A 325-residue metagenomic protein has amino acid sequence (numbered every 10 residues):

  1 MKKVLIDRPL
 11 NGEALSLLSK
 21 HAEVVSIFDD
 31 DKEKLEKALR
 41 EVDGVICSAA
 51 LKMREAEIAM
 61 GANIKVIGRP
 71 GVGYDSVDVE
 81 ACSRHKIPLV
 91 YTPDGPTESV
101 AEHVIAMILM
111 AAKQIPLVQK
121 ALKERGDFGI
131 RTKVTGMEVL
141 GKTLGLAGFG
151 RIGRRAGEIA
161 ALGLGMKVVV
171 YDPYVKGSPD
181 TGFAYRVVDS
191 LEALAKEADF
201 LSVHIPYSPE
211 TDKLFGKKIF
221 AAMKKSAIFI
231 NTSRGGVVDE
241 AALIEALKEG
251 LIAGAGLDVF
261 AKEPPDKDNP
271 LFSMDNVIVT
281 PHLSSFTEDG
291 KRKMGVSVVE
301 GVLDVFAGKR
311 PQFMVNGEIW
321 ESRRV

Functional and structural regions predicted by a protein language model:
M1-V90, G216: An N-terminal-biased, well-structured beta-alpha scaffold segment characteristic of Rossmann-like dinucleotide-binding
A22, Y185, N276-V277: Short, conserved active-site loop motifs that form the nucleotide-linked donor/cofactor pocket
D43-G44, V66, F200, I228 (+2 more regions): Short, Asp-centered acidic motifs that coordinate Mg2+ and/or phosphate in catalytic or ligand-binding sites
L51-I58, P173-P270: Rossmann-like adenosine-cofactor binding region
H85-I87, P93-T143, A147, R155-I159 (+3 more regions): Phosphate-binding beta-alpha-beta segment of Rossmann-like dinucleotide-binding domains, i.e., the NAD(P)
V90, S226, T232-V325: Rossmann-like dinucleotide-binding domain for NAD(H)/NADP(H)
I152: Hydrophobic/small residue at the entry helix of a nucleotide-binding pocket
V168-V170: Short beta-strand "acidic-cap" motif of Rossmann-like dinucleotide-binding folds
